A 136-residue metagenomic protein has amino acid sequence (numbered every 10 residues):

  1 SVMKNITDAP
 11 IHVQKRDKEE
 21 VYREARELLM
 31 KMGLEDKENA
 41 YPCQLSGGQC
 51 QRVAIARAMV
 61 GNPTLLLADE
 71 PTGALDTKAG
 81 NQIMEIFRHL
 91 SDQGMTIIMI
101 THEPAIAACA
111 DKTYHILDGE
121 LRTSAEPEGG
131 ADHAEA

Functional and structural regions predicted by a protein language model:
S1-D8: Short coil-to-helix segment of the ABC ATPase nucleotide-binding domain corresponding to the Q-loop/switch region
E20-M32: ABC nucleotide-binding domain "signature" region
A40-C43, G61-N62, Q93: Conserved signature/switch motifs of ABC ATPase nucleotide-binding domains
I55: Hydrophobic anchor residue at the start of the ABC signature
L66-D69: Catalytic Walker B motif of ABC-type/P-loop ATPase nucleotide-binding domains
T77-A79: Helix N-cap at the start of a conserved alpha-helix in ABC-type nucleotide-binding domains
I86-M99: Conserved catalytic loops of ABC-family nucleotide-binding domains
